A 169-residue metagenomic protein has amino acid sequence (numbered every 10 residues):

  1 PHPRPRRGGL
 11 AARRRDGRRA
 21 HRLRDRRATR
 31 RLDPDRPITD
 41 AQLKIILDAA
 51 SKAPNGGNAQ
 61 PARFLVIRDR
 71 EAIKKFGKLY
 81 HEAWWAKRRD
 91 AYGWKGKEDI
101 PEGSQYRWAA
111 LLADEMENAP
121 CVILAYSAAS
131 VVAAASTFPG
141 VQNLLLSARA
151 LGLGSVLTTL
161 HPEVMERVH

Functional and structural regions predicted by a protein language model:
P1-K44, D48, Q60: Specificity-determining recognition surfaces
R14, I38-A41, E71, A135 (+1 more regions): Conserved active-site and cofactor/substrate-binding residues in soluble primary-metabolism enzymes
D25, A49-K52, L79-E82: Residues within well-ordered alpha-helical secondary structure of globular protein domains
P37, F64-L65, H161: Conserved short loop/turn motifs at secondary-structure junctions
D48-A50, C121-H169: Small-aliphatic-rich amphipathic alpha-helix that forms the alpha element of a beta-alpha
D48-K52, R107-A110: Glycine-rich, charged/polar anion/phosphate-binding loops that engage phosphate groups from diverse ligands
A53-N58: Glycine-rich phosphate/pyrophosphate-binding beta-alpha loops
Q60, L65-T137: Glycine/small-residue-rich phosphate/adenosyl-binding loop
